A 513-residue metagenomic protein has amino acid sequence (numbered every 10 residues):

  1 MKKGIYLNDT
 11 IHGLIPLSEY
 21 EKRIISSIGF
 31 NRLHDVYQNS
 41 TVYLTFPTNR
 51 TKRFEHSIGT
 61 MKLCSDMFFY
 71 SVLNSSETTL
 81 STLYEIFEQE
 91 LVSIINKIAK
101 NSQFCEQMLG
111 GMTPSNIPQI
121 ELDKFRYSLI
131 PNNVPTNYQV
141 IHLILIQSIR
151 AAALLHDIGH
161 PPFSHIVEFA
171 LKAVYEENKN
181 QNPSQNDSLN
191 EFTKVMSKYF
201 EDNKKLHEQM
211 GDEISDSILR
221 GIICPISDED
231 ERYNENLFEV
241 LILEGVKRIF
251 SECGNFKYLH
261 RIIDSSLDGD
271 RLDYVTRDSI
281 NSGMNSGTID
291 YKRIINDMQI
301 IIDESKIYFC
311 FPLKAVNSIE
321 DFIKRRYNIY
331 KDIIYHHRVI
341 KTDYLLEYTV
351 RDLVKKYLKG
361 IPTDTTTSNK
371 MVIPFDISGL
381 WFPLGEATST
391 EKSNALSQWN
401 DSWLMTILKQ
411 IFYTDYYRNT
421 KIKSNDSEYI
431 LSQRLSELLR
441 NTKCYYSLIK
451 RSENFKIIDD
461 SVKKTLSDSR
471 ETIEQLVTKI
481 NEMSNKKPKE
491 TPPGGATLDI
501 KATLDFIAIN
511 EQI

Functional and structural regions predicted by a protein language model:
M1-A151, I158-I513: Histidine-centered, transition-metal-coordinating active-site segments
